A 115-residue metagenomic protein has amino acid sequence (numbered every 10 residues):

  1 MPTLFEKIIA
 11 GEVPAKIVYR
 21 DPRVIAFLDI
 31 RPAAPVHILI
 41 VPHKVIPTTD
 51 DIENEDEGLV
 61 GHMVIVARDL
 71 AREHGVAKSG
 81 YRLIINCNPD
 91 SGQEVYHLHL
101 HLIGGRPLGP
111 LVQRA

Functional and structural regions predicted by a protein language model:
M1-A115: HIT superfamily nucleotide-processing domains
